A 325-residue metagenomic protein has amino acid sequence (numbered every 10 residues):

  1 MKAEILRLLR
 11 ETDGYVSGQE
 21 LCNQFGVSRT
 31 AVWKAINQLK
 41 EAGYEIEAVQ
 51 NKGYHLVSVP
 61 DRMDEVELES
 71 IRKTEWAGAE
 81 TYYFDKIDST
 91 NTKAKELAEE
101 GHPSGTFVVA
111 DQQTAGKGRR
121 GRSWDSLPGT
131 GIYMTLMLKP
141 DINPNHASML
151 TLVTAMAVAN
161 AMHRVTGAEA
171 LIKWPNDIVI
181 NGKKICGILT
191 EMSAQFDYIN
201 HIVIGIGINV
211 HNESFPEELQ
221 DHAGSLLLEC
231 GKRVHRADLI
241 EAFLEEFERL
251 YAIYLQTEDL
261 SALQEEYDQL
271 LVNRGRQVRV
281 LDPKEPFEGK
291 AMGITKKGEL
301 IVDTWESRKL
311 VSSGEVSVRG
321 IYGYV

Functional and structural regions predicted by a protein language model:
M1-V27, E41-A42, H146, L152-A170 (+1 more regions): Long, positively charged amphipathic alpha-helical accessory segments at protein N-termini or as interdomain linkers
K2-H163, V234: N-terminal lobe of the biotin/lipoate ligase/transferase fold
V32, T90, M134, D177 (+3 more regions): Residue-level signal for inorganic ion chemistry
E47, A170-L171: A local structural micro-motif
L56, I178-I180: Generic recognition of long tandem-repeat/solenoid scaffolds
I172-N176: Alpha/beta catalytic cores of group-transfer enzymes, especially the acyltransferase/condensing modules of polyketide
